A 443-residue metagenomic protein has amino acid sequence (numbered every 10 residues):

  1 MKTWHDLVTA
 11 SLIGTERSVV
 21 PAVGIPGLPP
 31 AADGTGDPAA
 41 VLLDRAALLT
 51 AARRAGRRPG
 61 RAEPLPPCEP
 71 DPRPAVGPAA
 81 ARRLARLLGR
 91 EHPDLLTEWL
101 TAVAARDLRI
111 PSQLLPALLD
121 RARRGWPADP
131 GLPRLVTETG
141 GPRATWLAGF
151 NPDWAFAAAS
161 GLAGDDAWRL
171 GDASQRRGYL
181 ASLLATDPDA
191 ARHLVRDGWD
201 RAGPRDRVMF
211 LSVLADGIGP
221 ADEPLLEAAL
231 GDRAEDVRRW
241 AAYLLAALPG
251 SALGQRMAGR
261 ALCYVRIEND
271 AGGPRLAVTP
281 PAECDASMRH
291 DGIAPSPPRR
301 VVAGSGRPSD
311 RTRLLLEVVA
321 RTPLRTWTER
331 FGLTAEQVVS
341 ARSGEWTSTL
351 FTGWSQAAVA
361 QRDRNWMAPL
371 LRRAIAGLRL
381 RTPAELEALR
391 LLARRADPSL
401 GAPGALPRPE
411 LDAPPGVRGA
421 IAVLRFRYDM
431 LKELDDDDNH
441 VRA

Functional and structural regions predicted by a protein language model:
M1-L170, A294-A443: Long, acidic/serine-threonine-rich intrinsically disordered regions with weak helical/coil propensity that act as
A79-L84, A173-A181, D206-S212, T352-S355: Boundary/linker elements of alpha-helical solenoid repeat scaffolds
D166-W168, S182, L194-A202, V213 (+2 more regions): Alpha-solenoid HEAT/Armadillo-like helical repeat scaffolds in large eukaryotic proteins
G171-D172, D187, A202-D206, I218-G219 (+3 more regions): Short inter-helical turns and helix N-cap capping residues of alpha-solenoid HEAT/ARM repeat scaffolds
R176, R192, R207-V208, E223 (+5 more regions): Residue-level detector of extended alpha-helical repeat arrays and alpha-solenoid scaffolds
Y179, F210-L211, A241-L245, A388: Conserved hydrophobic register position within alpha-solenoid helical repeats
G219-E345: Long, internal scaffold/assembly segments composed of regular secondary structure
